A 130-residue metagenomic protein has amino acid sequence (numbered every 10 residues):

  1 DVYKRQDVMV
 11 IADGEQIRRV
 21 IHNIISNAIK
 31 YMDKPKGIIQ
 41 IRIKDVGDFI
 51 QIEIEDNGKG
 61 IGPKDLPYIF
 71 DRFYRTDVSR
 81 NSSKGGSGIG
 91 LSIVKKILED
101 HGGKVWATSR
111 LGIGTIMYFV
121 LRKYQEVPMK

Functional and structural regions predicted by a protein language model:
V2-Y3: Short, small-residue-biased leader/transition segments that mark boundaries at the very start of proteins
M9-A12: Conserved micro-motifs of the catalytic ATP-binding
I38-D48: Short beta-strand/loop element within the Bergerat-fold HATPase_c
D56: Acidic ATP/Mg2+-coordinating residue in the GHKL
I61-R75: Short conserved segment of the HATPase_c
G90, V94: Short alpha-helical Gxxx[C/S/T] motif in the catalytic ATP-binding
G102-G103: Conserved glycine-rich
